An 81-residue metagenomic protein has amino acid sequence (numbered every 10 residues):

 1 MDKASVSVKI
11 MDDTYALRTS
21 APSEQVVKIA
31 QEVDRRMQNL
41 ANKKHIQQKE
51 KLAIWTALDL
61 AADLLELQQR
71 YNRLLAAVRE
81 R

Functional and structural regions predicted by a protein language model:
M1-S7, Q68: N-terminal intrinsically disordered, cationic/polar leader segments that include organellar targeting peptides
D12-D59: Amphipathic, hydrophobic secondary-structure cores in small proteins
I46-R81: Long, leucine- and charge-enriched amphipathic alpha-helices that form heptad-repeat coiled-coil/leucine-zipper-like
